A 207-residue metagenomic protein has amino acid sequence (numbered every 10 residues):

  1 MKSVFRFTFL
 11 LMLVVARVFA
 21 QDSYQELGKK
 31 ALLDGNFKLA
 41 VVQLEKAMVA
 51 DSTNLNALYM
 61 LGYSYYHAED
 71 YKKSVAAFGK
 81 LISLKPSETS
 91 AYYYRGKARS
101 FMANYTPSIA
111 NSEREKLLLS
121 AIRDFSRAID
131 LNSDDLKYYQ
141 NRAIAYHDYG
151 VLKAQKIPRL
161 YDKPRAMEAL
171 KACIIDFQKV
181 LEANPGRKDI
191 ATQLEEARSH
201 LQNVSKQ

Functional and structural regions predicted by a protein language model:
Q21-Y24, L55-N56, T89-S90, L136-K137 (+2 more regions): Helix-start (N-cap) detector for alpha-helical repeat units in TPR-like alpha-solenoids, especially tetratricopeptide
D22-S23, L27, Q155-Q207: Terminal, low-structured helical/coil segments at or just beyond the last alpha-helical repeat
L33-D34, H67-A68, F101-S108, D148-V151 (+2 more regions): Register position in tetratricopeptide repeats
K46-A47, K80-L81, R127-A128, V180: Canonical positions in the second alpha-helix
